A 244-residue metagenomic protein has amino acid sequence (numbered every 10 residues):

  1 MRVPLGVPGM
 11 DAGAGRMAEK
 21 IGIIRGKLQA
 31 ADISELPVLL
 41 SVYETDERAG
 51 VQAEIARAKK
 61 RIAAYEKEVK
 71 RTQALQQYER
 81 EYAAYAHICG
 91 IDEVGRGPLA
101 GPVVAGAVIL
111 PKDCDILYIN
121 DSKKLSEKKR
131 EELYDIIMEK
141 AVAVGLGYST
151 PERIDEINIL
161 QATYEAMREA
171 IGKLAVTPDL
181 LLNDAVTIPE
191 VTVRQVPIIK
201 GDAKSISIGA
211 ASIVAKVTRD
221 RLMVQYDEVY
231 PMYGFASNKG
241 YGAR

Functional and structural regions predicted by a protein language model:
R2-C89, R96-R244: RNase H-like, Mg2+-dependent phosphodiesterase core, and more generally RNA phosphate-backbone-engaging helix-loop
